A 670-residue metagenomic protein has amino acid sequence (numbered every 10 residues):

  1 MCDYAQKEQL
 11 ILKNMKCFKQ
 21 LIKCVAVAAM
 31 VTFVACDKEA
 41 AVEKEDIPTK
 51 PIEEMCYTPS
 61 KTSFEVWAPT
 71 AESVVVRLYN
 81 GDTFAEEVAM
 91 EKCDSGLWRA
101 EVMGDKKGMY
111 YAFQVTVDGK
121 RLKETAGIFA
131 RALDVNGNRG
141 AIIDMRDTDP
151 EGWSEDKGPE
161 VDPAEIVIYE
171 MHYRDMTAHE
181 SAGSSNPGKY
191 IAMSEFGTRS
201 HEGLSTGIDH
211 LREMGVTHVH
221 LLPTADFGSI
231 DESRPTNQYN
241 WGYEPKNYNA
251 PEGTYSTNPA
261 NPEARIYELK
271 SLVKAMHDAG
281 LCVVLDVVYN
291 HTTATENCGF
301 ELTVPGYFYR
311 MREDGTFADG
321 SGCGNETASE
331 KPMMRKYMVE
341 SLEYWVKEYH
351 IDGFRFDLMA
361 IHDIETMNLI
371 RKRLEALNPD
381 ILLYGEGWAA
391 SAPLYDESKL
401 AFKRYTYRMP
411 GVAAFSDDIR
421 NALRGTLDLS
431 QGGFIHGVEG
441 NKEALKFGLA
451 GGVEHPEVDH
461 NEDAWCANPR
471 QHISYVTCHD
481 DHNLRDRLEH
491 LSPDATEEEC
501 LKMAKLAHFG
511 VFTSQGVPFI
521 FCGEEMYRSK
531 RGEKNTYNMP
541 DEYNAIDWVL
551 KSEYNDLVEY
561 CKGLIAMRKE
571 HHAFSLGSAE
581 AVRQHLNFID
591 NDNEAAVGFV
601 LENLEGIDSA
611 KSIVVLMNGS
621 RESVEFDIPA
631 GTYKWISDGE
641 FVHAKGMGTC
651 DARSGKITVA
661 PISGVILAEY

Functional and structural regions predicted by a protein language model:
F33-A35: C-terminal motif of bacterial Sec signal peptides marking the signal peptidase cleavage site
E39-P59, C93-E195: The feature marks proteins involved in alpha-glucan
T58-E65, P69-E72, L586-D627: Carbohydrate-binding surface patches
V66, F113, M171, L221 (+8 more regions): Conserved, mostly hydrophobic/aromatic
A68, K107-M109, G648-Y670: C-terminal beta-strand-rich structural cap/linker in extracellular carbohydrate-active enzymes
R77-Y79, C500, T513, A545-I546 (+3 more regions): C-terminal accessory region downstream of the catalytic core in glycan-modifying enzymes
N136, G140-I143, R371-K372, A376-Y527 (+7 more regions): Conserved alpha/beta catalytic core and glycan-binding cleft of carbohydrate-active enzymes
R174-Y349, M359-N378, L382: Substrate-binding/active-site clefts of carbohydrate-active enzymes
